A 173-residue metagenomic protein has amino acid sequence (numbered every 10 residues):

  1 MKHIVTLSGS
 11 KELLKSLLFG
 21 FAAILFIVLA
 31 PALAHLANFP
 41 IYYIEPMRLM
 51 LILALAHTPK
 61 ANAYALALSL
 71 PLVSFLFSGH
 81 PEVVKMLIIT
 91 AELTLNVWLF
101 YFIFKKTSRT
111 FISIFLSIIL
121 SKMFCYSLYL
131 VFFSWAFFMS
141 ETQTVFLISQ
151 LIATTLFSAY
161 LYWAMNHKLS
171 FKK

Functional and structural regions predicted by a protein language model:
M1-I27, L87-L130: Short helix-perturbing small/polar motifs within transmembrane alpha-helices
K2-H57, A61-N62: Hydrophobic transmembrane alpha-helices
I27-Y43, L70-F100, L130-F137: Interfacial aromatic-anchored transmembrane helix boundaries in multi-pass membrane proteins
I44-M47, A91, S121, S149: Residue-level micro-sites within transmembrane alpha helices that shape and flank functional polar/acidic positions
L49-I52, F75, V97, Y126 (+1 more regions): Hydrophobic transmembrane alpha-helices of multi-pass small-molecule transporters
L55-A67, F104-F111: Membrane-helix interface "capping/anchor" motifs
E82-L87, F102-K173: Membrane-embedded alpha-helical hairpins and interfacial helices in multi-pass inner-membrane proteins
